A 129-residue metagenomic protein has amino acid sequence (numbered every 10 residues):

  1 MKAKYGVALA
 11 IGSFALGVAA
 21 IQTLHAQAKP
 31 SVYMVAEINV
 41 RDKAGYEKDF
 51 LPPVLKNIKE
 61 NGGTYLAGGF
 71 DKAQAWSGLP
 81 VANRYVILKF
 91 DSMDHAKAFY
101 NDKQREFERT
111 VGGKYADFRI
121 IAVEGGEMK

Functional and structural regions predicted by a protein language model:
M1-I11: Bacterial N-terminal signal peptides that target proteins for export
L16-K97, E124-K129: Short S/T/G/P-rich N-terminal loop/turn motif that feeds into the first structured element of a domain
F50, Y100, G112: Short, flexible helix/strand-to-coil boundary loops that buttress conserved ligand/catalytic motifs in alpha/beta
G62-Y65, Q104, A116-I120: Secondary-structure boundary/capping signal
Q104-T110: A common structural junction motif
T110-K129: C-terminal end-helix/capping segment
